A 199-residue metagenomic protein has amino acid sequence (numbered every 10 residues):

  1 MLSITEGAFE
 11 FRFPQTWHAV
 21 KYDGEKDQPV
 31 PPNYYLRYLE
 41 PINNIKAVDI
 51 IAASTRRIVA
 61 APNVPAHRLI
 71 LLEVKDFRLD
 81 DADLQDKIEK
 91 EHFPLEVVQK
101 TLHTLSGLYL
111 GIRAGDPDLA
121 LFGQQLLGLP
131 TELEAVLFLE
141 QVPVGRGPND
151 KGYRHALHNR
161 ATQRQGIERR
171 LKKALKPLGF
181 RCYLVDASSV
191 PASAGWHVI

Functional and structural regions predicted by a protein language model:
M1-A60, A192-I199: Basic, amphipathic N-terminal segments that precede the first structured/catalytic domain
I50-A52, R68-D76: Conserved catalytic cores of phosphodiester-cleaving nucleases, focusing on short active-site segments
I58-P62, V74-A82: Glycine- and aromatic-enriched membrane insertion/assembly motifs of diderm outer-membrane and organelle channel
L72-R78, L137-V142: Short loop/turn segments at strand-loop or loop-helix junctions that form parts of catalytic or ligand-binding pockets
F77-V136, G166, A174-K176: Catalytic cores of nucleic-acid endonucleases
Q125-L184: Short, low-complexity, polybasic intrinsically disordered segments
P177-I199: Charged phosphate-binding loop/patch that engages nucleotide di/tri-phosphates or the phosphate backbone of nucleic
